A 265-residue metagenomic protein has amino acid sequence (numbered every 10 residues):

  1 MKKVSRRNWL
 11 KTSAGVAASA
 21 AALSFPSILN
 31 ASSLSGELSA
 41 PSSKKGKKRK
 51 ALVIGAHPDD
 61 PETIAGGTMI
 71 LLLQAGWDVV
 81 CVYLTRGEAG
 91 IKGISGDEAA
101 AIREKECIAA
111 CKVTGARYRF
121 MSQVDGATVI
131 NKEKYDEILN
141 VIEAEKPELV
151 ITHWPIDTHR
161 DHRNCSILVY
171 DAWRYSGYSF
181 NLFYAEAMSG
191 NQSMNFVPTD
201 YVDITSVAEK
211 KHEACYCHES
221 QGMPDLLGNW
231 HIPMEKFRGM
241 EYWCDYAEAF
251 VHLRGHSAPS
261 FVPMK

Functional and structural regions predicted by a protein language model:
M1-V4: N-terminal secretory signal peptides
R6, L10-S19, N30-I54, K112 (+2 more regions): Metal-dependent de-N-acetylase/amidase catalytic core
A51-P58, E62-G96: ATP-dependent adenylation/pyrophosphate-handling site
D59, T85, C107, Y118 (+3 more regions): Divalent metal-coordination and catalytic microenvironments
V79, Y118, F180: Hydrophobic anchor at the start of a short beta-strand that flanks the dinucleotide cofactor-binding loop
L84, C111-G126: A conserved beta-strand->alpha-helix junction
E88-A101, V124-V129: Acidic/histidine-rich helix-loop elements that form or flank divalent-metal/phosphate-binding sites at the catalytic
I94-T114: Glycine-rich phosphate-binding loop and adjoining beta1-alpha1-beta2 segment of Rossmann-like nucleotide-binding folds
